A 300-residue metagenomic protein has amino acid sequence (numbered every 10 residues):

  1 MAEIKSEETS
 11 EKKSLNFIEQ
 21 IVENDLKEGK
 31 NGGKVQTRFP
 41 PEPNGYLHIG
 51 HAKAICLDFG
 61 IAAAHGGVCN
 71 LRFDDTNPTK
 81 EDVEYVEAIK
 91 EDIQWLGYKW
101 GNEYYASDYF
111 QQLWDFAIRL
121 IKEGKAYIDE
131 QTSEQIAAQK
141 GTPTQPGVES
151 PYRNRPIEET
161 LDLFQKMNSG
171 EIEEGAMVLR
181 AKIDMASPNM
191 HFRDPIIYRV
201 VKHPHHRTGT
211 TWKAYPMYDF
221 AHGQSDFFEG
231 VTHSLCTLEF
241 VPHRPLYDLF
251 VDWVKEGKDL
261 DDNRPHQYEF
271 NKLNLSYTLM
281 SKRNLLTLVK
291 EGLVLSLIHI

Functional and structural regions predicted by a protein language model:
M1-K13: Basic/polar N-terminal segments that are highly enriched at the extreme N-terminus, encompassing both cleavable
K13-E23, K27-K90, P204-T237: N-terminal catalytic cores of NTP/NDP-binding nucleotidyl/phosphoryl-transfer enzymes
G66-G67, Y98, K125: Short glycine/serine/threonine/alanine-rich loop segments
L71, D75-N77, V83-E84, Y105 (+2 more regions): Active-site cores that bind ATP or allylic diphosphates and position pyrophosphate for catalysis
V86-S107: A glycine-rich helix N-cap at a beta->alpha junction
N284-V294: Targeting-peptide/extracellular-domain and disordered-appendage signature
I298-I300: Conserved small/polar residues in nucleotide/adenosyl-binding loops
